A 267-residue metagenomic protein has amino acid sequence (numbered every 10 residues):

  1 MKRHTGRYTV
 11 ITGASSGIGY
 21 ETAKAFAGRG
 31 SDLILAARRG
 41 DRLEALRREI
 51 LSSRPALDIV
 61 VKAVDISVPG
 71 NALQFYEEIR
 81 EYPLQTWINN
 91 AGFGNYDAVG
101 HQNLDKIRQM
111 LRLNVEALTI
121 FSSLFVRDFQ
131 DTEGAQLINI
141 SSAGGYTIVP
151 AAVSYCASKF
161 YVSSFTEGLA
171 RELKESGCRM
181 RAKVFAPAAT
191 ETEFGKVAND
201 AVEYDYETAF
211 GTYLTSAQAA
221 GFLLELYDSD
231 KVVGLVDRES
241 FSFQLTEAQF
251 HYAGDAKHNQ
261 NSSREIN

Functional and structural regions predicted by a protein language model:
Y8, S15-G17: Conserved glycine-rich cofactor-binding loop
R29-L46: Conserved glycine-rich Rossmann-like NAD(P)H-binding loop of the short-chain dehydrogenase/reductase
N90-N95: Conserved NAD(P)H cofactor-binding loop of Rossmann-fold oxidoreductase domains
A98-V99, K106-L111: Substrate-binding pocket helix/loop in short-chain dehydrogenase/reductase
S122, S158: Active-site helix of classical SDR
S142: Residue(s) in the substrate-gating loop at a strand-loop-helix junction that position the organic substrate next
V184-A186, D200-H251: C-terminal helical subdomain
